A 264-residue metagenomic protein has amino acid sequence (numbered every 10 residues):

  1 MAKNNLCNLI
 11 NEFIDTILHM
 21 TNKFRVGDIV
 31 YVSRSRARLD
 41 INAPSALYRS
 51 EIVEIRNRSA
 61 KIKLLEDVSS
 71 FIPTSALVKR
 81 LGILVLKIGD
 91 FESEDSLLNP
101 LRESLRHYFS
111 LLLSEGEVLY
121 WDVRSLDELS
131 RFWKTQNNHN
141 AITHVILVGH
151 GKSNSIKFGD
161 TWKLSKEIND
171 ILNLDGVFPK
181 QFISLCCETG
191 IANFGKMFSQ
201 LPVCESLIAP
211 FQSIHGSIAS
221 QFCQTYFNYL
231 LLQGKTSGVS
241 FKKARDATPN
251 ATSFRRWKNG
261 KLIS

Functional and structural regions predicted by a protein language model:
L6-V26: Mixed-charge, Lys/Arg-rich low-complexity intrinsically disordered regions
T21-I41: Short coil-to-beta transition motif at edge beta-strands of beta-rich domains
N42-I55: Short beta-strand-centered aromatic/proline hotspots
R58-K61: Short aromatic-glycine-enriched beta-strand elements
L65-G82: Intrinsically disordered, low-complexity, charged/polar segments
K79-L147, G151, T161-S165, P179 (+1 more regions): A domain-level signal for caspase-like cysteine endopeptidase catalytic cores and their zymogen-processing architecture
T143-I156, L201-L207: Active-site microenvironments of hydrolase-like enzyme catalytic domains
Q181-S264: Active-site-proximal C-terminal subdomain of hydrolase catalytic domains
